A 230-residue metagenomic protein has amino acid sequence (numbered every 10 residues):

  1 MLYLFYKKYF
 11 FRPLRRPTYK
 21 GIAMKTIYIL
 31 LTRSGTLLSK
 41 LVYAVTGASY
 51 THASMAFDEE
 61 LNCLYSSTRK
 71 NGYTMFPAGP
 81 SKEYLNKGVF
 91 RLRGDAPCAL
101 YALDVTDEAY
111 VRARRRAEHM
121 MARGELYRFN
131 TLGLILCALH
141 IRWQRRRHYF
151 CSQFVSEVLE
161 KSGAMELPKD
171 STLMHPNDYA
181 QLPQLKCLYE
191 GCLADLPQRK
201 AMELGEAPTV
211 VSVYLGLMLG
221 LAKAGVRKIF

Functional and structural regions predicted by a protein language model:
F5, Y19-F230: Cysteine-nucleophile amide-bond enzymes
P13-T18: N-terminal polybasic/positive-inside topogenic patches
